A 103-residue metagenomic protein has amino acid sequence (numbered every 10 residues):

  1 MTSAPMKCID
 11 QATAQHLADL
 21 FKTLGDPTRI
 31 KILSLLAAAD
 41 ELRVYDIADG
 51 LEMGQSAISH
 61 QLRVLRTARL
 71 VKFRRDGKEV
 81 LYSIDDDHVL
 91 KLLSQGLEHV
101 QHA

Functional and structural regions predicted by a protein language model:
M1-H16, A38, D86-A103: Amphipathic alpha-helical dimerization/coiled-coil segments that flank or bridge DNA-binding/regulatory modules
Q11-S56, D76, V80-D87: N-terminal helix-turn-helix DNA-binding core of bacterial DNA-binding proteins
P27, L65, Q95, H99: Solvent-exposed, charged/polar functional surfaces in cytosolic regulatory/catalytic domains
D49, H60, R66-T67: Alpha-helical residues within the helix-turn-helix
M53, I58-S59, L93, L97: Intrinsically disordered, low-complexity regions enriched for glutamine and histidine
